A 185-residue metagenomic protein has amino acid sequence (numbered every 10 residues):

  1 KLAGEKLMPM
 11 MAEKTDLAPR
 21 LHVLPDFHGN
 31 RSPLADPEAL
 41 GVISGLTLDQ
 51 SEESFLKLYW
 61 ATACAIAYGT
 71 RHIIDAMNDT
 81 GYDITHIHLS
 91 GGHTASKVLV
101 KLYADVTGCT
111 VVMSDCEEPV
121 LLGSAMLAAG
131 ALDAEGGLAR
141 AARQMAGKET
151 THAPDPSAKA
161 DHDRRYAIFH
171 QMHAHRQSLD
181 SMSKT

Functional and structural regions predicted by a protein language model:
K1-E5: N-terminal leader/propeptide and maturation segments of large enzyme subunits in energy/redox metabolism and hydrolases
K6-L7, A12, T185: Intrinsic disorder/low-complexity segments enriched in polar/small residues
M10-L122: Activation-segment/catalytic-loop signature of the eukaryotic protein kinase fold
T47, M113, M126-G130, K148-H152: Short amphipathic alpha-helical patches
I74, A125-E135: Short, hydrophobic alpha-helical segments
C116-S124, G137, D161: Generic hydrophobic secondary-structure packing signal
A131-T185: Acidic, glycine/GT-rich loop-and beta-edge segments that sit at the periphery of enzyme/chaperone cores
